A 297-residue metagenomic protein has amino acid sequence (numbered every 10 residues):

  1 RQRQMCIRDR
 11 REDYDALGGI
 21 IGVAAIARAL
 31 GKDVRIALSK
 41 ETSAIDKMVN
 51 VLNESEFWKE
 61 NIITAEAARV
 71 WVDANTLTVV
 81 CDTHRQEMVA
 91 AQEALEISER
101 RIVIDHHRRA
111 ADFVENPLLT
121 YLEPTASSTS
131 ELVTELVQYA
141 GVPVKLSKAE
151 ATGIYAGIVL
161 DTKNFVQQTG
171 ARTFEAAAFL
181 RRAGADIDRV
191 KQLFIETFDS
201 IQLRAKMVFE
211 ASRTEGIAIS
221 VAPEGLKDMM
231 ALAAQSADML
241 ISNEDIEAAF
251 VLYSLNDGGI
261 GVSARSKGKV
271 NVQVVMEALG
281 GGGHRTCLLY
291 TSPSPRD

Functional and structural regions predicted by a protein language model:
R1, E93-I102, P124-V133: An acidic intrinsically disordered interaction segment
R1-Q4, R8-E12, A16-T76, L160-S292: Hydrophobic helix-and-loop "lid/oligomerization" segment in the mid-to-C-terminal part of catalytic domains
V23-A24, L95-S98, L119-T120, A176: Glycine-rich, phosphate-binding/catalytic loops in enzymes
N61-N116: Active-site cofactor/cluster-binding pocket
E66-R69, V89-E93, T120-E123, P143-K145 (+2 more regions): A generic local secondary-structure boundary/capping motif
V79, R100-I104, L119-L122, A218 (+1 more regions): Hydrophobic/aromatic beta-strand patches that form the interior of the parallel beta-sheet core in alpha/beta enzyme
H106-A177: Short alpha-helices
P293-D297: A short, hydrophobic C-terminal helix/tail in secreted or cell-surface proteins
